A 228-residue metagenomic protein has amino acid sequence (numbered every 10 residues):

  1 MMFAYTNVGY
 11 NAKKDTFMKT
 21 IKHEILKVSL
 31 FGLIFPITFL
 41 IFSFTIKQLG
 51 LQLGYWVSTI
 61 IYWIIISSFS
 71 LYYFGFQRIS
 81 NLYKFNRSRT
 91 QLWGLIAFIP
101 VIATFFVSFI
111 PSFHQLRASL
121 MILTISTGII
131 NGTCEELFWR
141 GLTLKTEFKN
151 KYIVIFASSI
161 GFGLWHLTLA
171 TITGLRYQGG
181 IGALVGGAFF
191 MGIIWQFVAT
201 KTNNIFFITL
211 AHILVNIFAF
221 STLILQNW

Functional and structural regions predicted by a protein language model:
M1, V8-A12, F44-T59, F74-C134 (+2 more regions): Juxtamembrane helix-loop-helix connectors linking adjacent transmembrane helices in multi-pass membrane enzymes
M1-I79, I172, A199, I217-W228: N-terminal, membrane-interfacial amphipathic/helix-forming hydrophobic leader that caps and precedes the first
A12-K13, L26, Y83-S88, W139 (+1 more regions): Short, intrinsically disordered low-complexity segments
H23-L40, W93-I102, I155-G161: Alpha-helical transmembrane segments
P36, V107-F113, S158-H166: Short, functional N-terminal and low-complexity linear motifs
A118-W228: Transmembrane helix-loop-helix hairpins at the membrane interface of multi-pass integral membrane proteins
